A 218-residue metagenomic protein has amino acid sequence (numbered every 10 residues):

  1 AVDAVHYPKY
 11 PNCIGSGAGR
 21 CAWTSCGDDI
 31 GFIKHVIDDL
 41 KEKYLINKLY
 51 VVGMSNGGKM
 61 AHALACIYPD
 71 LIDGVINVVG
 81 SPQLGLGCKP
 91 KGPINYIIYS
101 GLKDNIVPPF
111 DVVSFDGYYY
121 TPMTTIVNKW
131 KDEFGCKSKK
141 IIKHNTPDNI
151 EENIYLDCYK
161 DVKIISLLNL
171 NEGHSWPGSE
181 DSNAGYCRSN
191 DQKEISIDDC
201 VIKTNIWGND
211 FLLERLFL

Functional and structural regions predicted by a protein language model:
A1-Y50, A63, I67, G178-K193: Serine-hydrolase catalytic machinery in alpha/beta-hydrolase-like enzymes
W23-G31, S55, C66, G117-T121 (+1 more regions): Soluble non-cytosolic domains of exported or imported proteins
I30, K34-I37, G58-A65, P69-I72 (+2 more regions): Extracytoplasmic/secreted envelope proteins and their assembly/folding machinery, especially bacterial periplasmic
E42, N47-I94, N105: Primarily recognizes the serine-hydrolase "nucleophile elbow" in alpha/beta-hydrolase and SGNH/GDSL folds
I98-S100: Short beta-strand/loop motif that positions the catalytic acidic residue of the alpha/beta-hydrolase fold
L102-N105, V112, L170-G173: Acidic beta-to-alpha connecting loop that harbors the catalytic carboxylate
N105-F110, D116-P122, P177-G178: Conserved alpha/beta-hydrolase "acid-adjacent" motif
Y120, T124-L218: C-terminal catalytic-base region of ester-bond hydrolases, centering on the histidine of the charge-relay
